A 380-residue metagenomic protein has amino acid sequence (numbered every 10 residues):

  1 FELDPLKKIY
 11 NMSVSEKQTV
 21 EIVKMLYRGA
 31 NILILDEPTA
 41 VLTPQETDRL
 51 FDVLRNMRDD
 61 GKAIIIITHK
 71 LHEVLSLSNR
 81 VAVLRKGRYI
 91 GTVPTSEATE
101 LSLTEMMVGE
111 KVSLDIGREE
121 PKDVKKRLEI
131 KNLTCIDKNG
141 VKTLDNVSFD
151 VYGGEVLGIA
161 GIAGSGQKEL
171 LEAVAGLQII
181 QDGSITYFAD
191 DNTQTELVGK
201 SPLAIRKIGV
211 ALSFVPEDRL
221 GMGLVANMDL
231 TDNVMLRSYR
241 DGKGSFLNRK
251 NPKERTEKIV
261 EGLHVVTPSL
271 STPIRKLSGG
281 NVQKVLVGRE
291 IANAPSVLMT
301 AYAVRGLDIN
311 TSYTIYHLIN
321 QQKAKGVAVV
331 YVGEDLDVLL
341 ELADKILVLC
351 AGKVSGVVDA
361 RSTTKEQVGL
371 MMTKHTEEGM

Functional and structural regions predicted by a protein language model:
F1-M380: Glycine-rich phosphate-binding loops of nucleotide-dependent enzymes
